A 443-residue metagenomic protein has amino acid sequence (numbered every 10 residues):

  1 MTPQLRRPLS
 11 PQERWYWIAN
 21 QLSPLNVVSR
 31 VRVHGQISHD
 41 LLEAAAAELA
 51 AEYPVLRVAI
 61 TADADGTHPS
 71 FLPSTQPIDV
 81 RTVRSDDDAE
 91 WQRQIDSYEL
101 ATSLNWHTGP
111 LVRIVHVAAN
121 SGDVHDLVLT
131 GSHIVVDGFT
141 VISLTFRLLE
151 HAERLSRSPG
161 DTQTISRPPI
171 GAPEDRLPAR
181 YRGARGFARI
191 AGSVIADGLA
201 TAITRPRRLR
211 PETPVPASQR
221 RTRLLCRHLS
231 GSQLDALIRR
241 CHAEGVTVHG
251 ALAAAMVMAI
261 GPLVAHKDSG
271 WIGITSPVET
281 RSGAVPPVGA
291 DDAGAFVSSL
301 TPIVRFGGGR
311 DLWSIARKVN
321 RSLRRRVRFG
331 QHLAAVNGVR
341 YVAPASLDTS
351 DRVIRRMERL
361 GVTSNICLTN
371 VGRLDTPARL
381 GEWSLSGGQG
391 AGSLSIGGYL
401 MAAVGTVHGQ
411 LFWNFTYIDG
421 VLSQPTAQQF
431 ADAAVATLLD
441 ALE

Functional and structural regions predicted by a protein language model:
M1-G66, S97-N105, G109-V112, P262-E443: Acyl-thioester-dependent acyl-group transfer interface
M1-Q12, W17, P24, V135 (+3 more regions): Non-catalytic, low-complexity flexible loops and terminal extensions
Q4, E43-F139, F146, E150-S156: Acyl-thioester-dependent condensation/acyltransferase catalytic cores
L25-S29, Q76-D79, H125, R221-L225 (+2 more regions): Short amphipathic alpha-helical segments
H34-P54, L129-F146, R223-S269, W413 (+1 more regions): Acyl activation and transfer enzymes in specialized metabolism, enriched for ANL adenylate-forming modules
D87, L229-S230, E244, G308 (+1 more regions): Residue-level signature of the cytosolic catalytic core of signaling kinases
G122-V124, H242-A243, V362: Short, well-ordered loop/turn elements at secondary-structure boundaries
L148, A152-S156, I260, L323 (+1 more regions): Short, well-ordered alpha-helical segments in soluble proteins
